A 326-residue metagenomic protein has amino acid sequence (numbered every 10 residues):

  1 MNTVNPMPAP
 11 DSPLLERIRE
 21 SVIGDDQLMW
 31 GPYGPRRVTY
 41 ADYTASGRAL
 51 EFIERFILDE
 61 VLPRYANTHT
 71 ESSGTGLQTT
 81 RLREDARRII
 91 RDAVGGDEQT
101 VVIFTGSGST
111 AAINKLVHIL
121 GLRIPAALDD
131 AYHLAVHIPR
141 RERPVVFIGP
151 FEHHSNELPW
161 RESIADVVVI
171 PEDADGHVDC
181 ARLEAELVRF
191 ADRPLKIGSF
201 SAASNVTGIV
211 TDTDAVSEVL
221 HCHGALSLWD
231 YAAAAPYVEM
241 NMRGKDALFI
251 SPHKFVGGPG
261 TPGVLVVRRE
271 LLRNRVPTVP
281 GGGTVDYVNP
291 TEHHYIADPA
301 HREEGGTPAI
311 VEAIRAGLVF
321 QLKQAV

Functional and structural regions predicted by a protein language model:
M1-V326: Pyridoxal 5′-phosphate
